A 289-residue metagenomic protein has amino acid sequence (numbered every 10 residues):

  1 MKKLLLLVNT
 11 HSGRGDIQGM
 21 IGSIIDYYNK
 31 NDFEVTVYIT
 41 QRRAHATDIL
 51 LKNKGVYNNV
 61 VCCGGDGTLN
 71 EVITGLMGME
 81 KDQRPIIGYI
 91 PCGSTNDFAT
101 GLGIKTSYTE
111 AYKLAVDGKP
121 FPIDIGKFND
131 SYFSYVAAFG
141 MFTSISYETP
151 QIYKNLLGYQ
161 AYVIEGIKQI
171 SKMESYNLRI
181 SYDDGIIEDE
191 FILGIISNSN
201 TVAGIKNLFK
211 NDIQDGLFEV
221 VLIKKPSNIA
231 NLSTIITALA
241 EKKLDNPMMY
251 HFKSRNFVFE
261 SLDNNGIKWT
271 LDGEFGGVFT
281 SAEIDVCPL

Functional and structural regions predicted by a protein language model:
M1-C63, G185: ATP/NTP phosphate-donor binding region
N31, T40, M79-I195: Catalytic core of DAGKc-family lipid kinases
T68-K81: Short Gly/Thr/Asp-enriched flexible loops that form oxyanion-binding sites at enzyme active sites
Y153-A161, K210-A230: Gly/Ser/Thr-rich active-site loops/lids in small-molecule metabolic enzymes that frequently grip phosphoryl groups
E174-Y176, E190-I192, Q214-E219, K253-R255: A generic structural signal for short beta-strands and their flanking turns/coil linkers
Y182, E188, L222-L289: ATP/nucleoside-binding phosphotransfer catalytic cores, i.e., glycine-rich phosphate-binding loops
I195-G204, K242-D245: Phosphate-binding core of ATP-grasp and ATP-grasp-like enzymes
